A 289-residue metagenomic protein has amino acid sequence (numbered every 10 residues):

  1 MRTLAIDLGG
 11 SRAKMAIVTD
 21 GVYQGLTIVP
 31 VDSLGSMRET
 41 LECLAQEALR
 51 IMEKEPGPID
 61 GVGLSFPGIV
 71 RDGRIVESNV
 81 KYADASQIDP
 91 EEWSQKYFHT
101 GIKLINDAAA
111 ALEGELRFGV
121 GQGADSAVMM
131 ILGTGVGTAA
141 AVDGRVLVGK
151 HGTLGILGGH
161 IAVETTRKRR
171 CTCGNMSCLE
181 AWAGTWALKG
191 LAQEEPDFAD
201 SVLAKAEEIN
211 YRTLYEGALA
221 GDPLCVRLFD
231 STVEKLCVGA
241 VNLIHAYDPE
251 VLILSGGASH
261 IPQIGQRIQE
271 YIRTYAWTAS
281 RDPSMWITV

Functional and structural regions predicted by a protein language model:
M1-G61, V70-I75, E92-I102, R117-A124 (+2 more regions): ATP-binding/phosphotransfer module of carbohydrate and carboxylate kinases, centering on a glycine-rich
I28-P30, V80, H151-G152, A162: Short clusters of small/polar residues that mark proteolytic maturation junctions
G68-D72, A109-E113, G137, L147 (+1 more regions): Short, active-site-adjacent cap segments at secondary-structure transitions
G68-V70, K81, A108, G133 (+3 more regions): Short, flexible active-site-adjacent loop segments at beta-strand->alpha-helix junctions, enriched in small/polar
R74-Q87: A charged helix-plus-loop insertion that forms the helical arch/lid used to bind and gate nucleic-acid substrates
L104-N106: Short loop/edge segments at beta-strand edges and connector loops that shape dinucleotide/nucleotide cofactor-binding
A124-W182: Glycine-rich phosphate-binding loop of actin/hexokinase-like ATP-binding domains
